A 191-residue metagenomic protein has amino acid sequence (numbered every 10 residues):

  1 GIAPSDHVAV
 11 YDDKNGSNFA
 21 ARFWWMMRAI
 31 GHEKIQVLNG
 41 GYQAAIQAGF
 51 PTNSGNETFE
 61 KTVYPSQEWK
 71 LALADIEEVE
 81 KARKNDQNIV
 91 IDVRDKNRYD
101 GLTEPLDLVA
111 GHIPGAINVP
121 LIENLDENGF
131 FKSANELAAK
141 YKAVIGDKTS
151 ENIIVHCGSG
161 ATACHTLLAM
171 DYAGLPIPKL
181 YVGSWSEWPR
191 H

Functional and structural regions predicted by a protein language model:
G1-A3, D75, E80-S150, R190: Positively charged, proline/Ser/Thr-rich regional signature most characteristic of the Rhodanese/CDC25-like
G1-E77, K81-A82, L102, T162-P178 (+1 more regions): Thiolate-centered catalytic microenvironments shared by cysteine-dependent enzyme domains
V8, N152-I154: Alpha/beta-hydrolase fold nucleophile elbow
M27, A116, G160, W188: Terminal peptide-recognition signature
I91, S133, G160, I177-L180: Alpha-helical protein-protein interaction elements
C157: Short cysteine clusters
H165, P189-R190: TerminUS-proximal long segments
